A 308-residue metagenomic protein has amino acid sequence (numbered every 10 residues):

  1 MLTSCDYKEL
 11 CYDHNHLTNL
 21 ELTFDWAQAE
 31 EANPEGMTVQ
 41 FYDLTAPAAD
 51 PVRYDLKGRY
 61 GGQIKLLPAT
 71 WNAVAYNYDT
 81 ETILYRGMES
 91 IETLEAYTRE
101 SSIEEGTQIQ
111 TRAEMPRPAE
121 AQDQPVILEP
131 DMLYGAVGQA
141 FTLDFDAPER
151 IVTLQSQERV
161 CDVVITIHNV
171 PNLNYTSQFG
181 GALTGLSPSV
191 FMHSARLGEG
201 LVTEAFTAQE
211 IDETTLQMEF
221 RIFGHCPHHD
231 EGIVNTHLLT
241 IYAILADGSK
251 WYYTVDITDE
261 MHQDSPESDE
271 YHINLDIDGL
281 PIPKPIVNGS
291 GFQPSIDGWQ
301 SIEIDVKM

Functional and structural regions predicted by a protein language model:
M1-Q28, S301, D305: Bacterial Sec-dependent N-terminal signal peptides
H14-T18, K65-A69, D146-P148, Q155-R159 (+3 more regions): Solvent-exposed loop and beta-edge segments used for protein-protein assembly and interaction
L22-P34, T166-N174: Structural motif
W26-Q28, D43-T45, E158, N169-P171 (+3 more regions): Beta-strand elements of well-folded, non-transmembrane domains
T38-E89, S177-Q263: Tryptophan-paired
V52-Q157: Short, low-hydrophobicity acidic/polar segments
A113-F220: Acidic, serine/threonine- and glycine-rich low-complexity intrinsically disordered segments that serve as flexible
D230-M308: Hydrophilic extracytoplasmic domains
